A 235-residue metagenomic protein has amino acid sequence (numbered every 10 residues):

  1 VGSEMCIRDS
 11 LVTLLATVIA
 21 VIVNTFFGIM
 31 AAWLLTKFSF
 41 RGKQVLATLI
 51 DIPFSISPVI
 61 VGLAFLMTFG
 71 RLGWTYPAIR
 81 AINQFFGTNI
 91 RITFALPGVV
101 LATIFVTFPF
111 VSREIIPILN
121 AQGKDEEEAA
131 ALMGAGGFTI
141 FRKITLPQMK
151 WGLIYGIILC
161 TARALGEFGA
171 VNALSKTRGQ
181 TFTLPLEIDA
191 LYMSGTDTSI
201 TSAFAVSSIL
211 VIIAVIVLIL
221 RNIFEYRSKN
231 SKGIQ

Functional and structural regions predicted by a protein language model:
V1-I7: Short, small-residue-biased leader/transition segments that mark boundaries at the very start of proteins
I19-D51, L63, M67, V217-I223: Transmembrane-helix boundary motif in ABC transporter permease subunits
I52, F105-T107, V111-I115, Q122-G123 (+1 more regions): Transmembrane alpha-helices
I56-G62: Transmembrane alpha-helices and adjacent helix-loop boundaries
G62-I104, F138, S175-R178: Membrane-interfacial helix termini and adjacent extracytoplasmic/periplasmic loops of multi-pass transporters
G87-A131, I157, I223: Membrane-cytosol interface at the C-terminal ends of specific transmembrane alpha-helices in multi-pass membrane
N172-I223: Interhelical loop and adjacent transmembrane-helix boundary motif in polytopic membrane transport permeases
I223-Q235: Short cytosolic juxtamembrane segments of multi-pass membrane proteins
